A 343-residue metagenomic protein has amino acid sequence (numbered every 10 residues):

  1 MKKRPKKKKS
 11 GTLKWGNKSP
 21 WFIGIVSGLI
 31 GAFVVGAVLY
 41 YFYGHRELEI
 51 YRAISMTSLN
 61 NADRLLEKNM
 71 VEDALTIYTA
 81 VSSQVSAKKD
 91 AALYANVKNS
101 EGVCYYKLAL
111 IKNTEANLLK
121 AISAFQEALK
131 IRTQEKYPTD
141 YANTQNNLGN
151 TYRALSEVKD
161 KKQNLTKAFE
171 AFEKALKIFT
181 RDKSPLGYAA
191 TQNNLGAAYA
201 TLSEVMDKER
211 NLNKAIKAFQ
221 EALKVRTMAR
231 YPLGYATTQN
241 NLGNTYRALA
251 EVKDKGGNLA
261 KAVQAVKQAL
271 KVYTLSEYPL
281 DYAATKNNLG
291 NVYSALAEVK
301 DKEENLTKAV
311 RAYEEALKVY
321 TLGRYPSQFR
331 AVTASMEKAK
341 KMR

Functional and structural regions predicted by a protein language model:
K8-L48: Hydrophobic, helix-forming membrane-interacting segments
F42-A116, V158, K162, E209: Charged/polar helix/coil "stalk" or linker segments at domain boundaries
E47-E49, S82-Y94, I111, L129-Y141 (+4 more regions): Flexible helix-coil transition and linker loops at the boundaries of alpha-helical arrays
L59-E67, L93-L110, T139-A154, L186-E204 (+3 more regions): Conserved alpha-helical positions within TPR/SEL1-like repeat arrays
A62-D73, Y106-L119, R153-K167, A200-K214 (+3 more regions): Short coil/turn connectors between adjacent alpha-helices in alpha-solenoid helical repeat scaffolds
A116, E127, T139-A142, Q163-T166 (+10 more regions): Conserved positions within tandem-repeat grammars
L317-Y320, R324-R343: Leucine-rich solenoid repeat scaffolds
